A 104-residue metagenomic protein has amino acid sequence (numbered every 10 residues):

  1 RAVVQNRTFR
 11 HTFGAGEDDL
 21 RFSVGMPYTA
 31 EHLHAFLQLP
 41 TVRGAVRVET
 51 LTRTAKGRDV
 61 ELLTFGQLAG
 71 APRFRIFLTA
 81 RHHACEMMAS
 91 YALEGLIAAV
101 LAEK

Functional and structural regions predicted by a protein language model:
R1-K104: M14 metallocarboxypeptidase catalytic domain recognition
